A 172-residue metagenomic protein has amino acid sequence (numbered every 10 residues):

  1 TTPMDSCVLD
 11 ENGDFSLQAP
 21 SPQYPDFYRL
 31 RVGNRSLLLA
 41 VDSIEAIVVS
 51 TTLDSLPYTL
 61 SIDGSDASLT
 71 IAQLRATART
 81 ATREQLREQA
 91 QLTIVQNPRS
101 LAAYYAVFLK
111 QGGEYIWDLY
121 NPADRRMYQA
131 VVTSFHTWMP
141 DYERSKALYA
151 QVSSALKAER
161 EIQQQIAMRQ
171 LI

Functional and structural regions predicted by a protein language model:
T1-N97: A non-transmembrane, solvent-exposed segment enriched in polar/low-complexity residues
L9, A102-A103, V131: Generic detector of short, well-ordered, non-transmembrane alpha-helical segments enriched in hydrophobic residues
R83-I94, R126-W138: Amphipathic alpha-helices of TPR/Sel1-like and other helical repeat/solenoid scaffolds
Q96, S100-L101, W138, Y142: Residues at alpha-helix boundaries and the short loops/turns that link adjacent helices
P98-Y115: Amphipathic alpha-helical repeat scaffolds of TPR domains
Y115-R126: Short coil/turn connectors between adjacent alpha-helices in alpha-solenoid helical repeat scaffolds
M127-I172: N-proximal helix/coil linker or "cap" segments that precede and/or mark the start of modular domains
